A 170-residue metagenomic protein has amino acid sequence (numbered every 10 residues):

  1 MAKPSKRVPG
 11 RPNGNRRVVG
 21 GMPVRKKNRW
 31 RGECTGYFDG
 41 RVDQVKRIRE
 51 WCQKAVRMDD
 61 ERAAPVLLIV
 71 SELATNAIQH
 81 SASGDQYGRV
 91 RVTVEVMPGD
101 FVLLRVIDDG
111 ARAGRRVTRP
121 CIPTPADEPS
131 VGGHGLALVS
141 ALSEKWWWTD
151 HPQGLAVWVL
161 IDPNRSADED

Functional and structural regions predicted by a protein language model:
M1-T35, I78-D170: Conserved beta-strand-loop-beta-strand hairpin that lines the nucleotide-binding pocket of ATP/GTP-utilizing enzymes
E33-V45: STAS-typified acidic loop motif
V45-R49, L136: Short, well-ordered alpha-helical scaffold segments within catalytic/effector domains
I48-S71, E128-S130: Conserved short strand/loop->alpha-helix "switch" segment adjacent to the catalytic nucleotide/phosphoryl-transfer site
P65-S83: Histidine-centered phosphotransfer motif of kinases
